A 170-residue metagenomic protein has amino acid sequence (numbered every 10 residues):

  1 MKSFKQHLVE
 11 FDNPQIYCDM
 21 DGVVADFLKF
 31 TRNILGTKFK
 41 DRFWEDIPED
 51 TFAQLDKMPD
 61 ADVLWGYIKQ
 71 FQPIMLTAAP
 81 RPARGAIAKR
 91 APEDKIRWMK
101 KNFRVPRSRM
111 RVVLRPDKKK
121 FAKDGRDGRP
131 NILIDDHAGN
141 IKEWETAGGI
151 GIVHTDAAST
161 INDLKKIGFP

Functional and structural regions predicted by a protein language model:
K2-D12: Proteolytic processing junctions in secreted/extracellular precursors, especially proprotein convertase/trypsin-like
F11-P170: Catalytic phosphate/metal-binding cores of nucleic-acid and nucleotide-processing enzymes, i.e., regions that mediate
